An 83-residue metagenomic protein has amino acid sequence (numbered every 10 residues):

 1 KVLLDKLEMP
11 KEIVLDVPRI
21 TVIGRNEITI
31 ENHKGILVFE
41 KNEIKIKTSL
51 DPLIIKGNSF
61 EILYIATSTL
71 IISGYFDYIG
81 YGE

Functional and structural regions predicted by a protein language model:
K1-V38, E43-E83: Mature-chain termini and adjacent capping regions
